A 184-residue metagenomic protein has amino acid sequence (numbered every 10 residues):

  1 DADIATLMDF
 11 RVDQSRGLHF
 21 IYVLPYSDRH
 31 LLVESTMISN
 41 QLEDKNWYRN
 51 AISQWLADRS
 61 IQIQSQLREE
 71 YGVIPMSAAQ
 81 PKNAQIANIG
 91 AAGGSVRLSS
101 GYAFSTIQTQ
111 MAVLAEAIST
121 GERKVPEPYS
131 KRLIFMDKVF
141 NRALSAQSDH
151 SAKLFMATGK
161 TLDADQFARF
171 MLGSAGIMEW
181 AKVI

Functional and structural regions predicted by a protein language model:
D1-S65, P75-K82: Predominantly flavin-linked oxidoreductase catalytic cores and closely associated redox partners
I4-A5, D58, R68-Y71, G93 (+1 more regions): Generic secondary-structure boundary/loop-capping signal
D13-L18, Y71-I89, L98, A143-D163: FAD-binding beta-loop-beta segment adjacent to the flavin cofactor pocket
V23, D28-H30, N83-S100: Short FAD-binding loop at a beta-strand-to-alpha-helix junction that anchors the flavin cofactor in diverse
N40, D44, S99-Y102, A143: Conserved aromatic-histidine-acidic binding/catalytic patches
Q41-E70, A84-A87, Q108-K131: Flavin-binding catalytic cores
A92-L114: A conserved FAD-binding loop/helix module that cradles the flavin
A112-I184: C-terminal helical "tail/cap" subdomain of flavin- and related membrane-associated enzymes
